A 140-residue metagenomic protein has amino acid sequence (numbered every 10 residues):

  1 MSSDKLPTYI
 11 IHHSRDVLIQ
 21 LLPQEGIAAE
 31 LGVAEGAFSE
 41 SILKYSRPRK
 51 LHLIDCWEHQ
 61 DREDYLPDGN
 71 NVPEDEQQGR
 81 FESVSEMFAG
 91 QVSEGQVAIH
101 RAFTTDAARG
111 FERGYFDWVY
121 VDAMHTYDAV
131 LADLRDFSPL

Functional and structural regions predicted by a protein language model:
S2-Y9, R15-L140: S-adenosylmethionine/decaboxylated-SAM
